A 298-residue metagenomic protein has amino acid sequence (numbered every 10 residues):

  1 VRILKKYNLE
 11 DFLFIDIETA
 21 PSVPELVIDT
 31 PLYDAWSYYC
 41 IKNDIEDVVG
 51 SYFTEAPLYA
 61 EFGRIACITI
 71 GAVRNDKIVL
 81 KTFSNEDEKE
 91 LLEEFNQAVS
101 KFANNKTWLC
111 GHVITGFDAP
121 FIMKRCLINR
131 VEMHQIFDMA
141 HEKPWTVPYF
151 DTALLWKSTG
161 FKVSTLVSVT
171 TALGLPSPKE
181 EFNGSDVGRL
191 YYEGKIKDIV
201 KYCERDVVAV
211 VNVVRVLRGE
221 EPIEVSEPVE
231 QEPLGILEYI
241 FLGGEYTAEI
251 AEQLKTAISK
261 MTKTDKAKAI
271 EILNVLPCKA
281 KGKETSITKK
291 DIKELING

Functional and structural regions predicted by a protein language model:
V1-I3, E220-V229, K289-G298: Short amphipathic alpha-helical segments
R2-K124: Conserved non-catalytic scaffold segment of RNase H-like nuclease domains
L9-E10, G63-F83, A103-K201, R205-S226: Metal-dependent phosphoesterase core characteristic of DEDDh/y 3'-5' exonuclease domains
Y39, A98, R125, L155 (+7 more regions): Residues that form generic nucleotide/phosphate-binding pockets
L58-E61, V200-R205, Q231, G244-E249: Structural motif
E93-N96, S100, E204, V208 (+1 more regions): Amphipathic, non-transmembrane alpha-helical secondary structure
V99-A103, R218, I258, T262: N-terminal cationic-hydrophobic initiation segments that often serve targeting/anchoring roles
Q231-G298: Interfaces that engage single-stranded nucleic acids at replication/repair/recombination sites
